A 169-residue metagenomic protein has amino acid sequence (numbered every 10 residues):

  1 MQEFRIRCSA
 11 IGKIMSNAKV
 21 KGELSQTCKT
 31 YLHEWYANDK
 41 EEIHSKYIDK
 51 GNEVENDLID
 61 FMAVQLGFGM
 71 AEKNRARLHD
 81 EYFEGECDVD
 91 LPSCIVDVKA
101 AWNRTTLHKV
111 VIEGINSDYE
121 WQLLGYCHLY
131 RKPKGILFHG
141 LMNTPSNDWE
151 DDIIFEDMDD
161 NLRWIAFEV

Functional and structural regions predicted by a protein language model:
M1-E53, D57, F61, Q65 (+1 more regions): Charged, glycine-rich intrinsically disordered N-terminal tails and low-complexity linkers that flank
I48, L66-V169: Nucleic-acid nuclease catalytic cores
